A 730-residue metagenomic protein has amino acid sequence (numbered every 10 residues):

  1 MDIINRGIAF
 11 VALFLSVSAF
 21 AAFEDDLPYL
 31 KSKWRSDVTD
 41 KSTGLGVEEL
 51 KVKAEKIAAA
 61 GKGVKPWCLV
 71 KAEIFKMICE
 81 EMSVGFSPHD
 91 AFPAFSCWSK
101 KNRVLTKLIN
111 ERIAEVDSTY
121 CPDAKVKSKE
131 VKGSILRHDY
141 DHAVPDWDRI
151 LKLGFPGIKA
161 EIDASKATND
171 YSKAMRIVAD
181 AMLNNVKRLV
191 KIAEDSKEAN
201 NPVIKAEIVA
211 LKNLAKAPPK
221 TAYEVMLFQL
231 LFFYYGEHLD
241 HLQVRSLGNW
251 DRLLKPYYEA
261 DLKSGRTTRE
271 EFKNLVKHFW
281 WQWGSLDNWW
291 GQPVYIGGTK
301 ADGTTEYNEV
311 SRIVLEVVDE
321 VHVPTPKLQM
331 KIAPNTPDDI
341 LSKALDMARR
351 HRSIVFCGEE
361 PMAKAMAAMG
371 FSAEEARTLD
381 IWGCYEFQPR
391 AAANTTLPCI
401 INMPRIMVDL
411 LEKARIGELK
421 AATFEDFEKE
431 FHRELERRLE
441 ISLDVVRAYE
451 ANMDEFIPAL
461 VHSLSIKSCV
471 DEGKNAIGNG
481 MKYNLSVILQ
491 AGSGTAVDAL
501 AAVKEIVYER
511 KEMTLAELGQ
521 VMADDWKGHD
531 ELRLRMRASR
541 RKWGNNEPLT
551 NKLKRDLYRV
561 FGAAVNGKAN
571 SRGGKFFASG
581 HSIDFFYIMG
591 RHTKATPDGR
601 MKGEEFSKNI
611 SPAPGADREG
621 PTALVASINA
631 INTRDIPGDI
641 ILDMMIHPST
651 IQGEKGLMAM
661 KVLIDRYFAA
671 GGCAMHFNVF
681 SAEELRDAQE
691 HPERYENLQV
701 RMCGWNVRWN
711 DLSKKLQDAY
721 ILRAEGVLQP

Functional and structural regions predicted by a protein language model:
D2-F10: Sec-dependent signal peptide recognition, specifically the positively charged N-region followed immediately by
A9-S18: Bacterial N-terminal signal peptides
A22-M175, E198, P202-A210, A217-P730: Conserved catalytic cores of very large enzyme subunits
I158, M182, V186-L189, V503: Amphipathic alpha-helices that form helix-helix packing interfaces
K173-N185: Extended non-globular scaffold/tether segments
L183, V190, E194-K197, K205-I208 (+1 more regions): Heptad-repeat amphipathic alpha-helical coiled-coil interaction surface used for oligomerization/assembly
